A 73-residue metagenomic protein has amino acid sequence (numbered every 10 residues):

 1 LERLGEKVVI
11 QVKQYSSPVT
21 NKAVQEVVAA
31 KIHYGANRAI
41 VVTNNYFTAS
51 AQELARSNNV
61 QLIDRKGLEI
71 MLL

Functional and structural regions predicted by a protein language model:
L1-L73: Mixed-charge (Asp/Glu-Lys/Arg
